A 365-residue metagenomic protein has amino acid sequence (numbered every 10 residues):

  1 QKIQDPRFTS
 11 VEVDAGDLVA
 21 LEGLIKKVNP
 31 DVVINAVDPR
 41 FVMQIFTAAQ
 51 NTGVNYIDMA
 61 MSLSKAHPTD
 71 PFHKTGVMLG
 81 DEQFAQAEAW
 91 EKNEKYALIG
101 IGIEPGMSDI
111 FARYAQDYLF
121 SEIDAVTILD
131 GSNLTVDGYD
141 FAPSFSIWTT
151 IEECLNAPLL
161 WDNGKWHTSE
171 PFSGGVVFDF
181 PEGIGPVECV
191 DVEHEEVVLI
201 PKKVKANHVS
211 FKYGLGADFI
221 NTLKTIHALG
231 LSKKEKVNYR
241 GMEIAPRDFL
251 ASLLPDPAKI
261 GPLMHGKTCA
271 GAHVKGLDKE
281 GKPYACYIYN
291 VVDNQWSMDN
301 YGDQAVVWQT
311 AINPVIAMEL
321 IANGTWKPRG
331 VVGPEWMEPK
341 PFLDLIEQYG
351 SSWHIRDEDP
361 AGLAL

Functional and structural regions predicted by a protein language model:
K2-F8: Short, conserved SAM-binding/catalytic segment of Class I S-adenosyl-L-methionine-dependent methyltransferases
E12-N29, V37, F41: Conserved Rossmann-fold cofactor-binding substructure of NAD(P)-dependent oxidoreductases
I25, D31-A36, A49, Y56-D58: N-terminal Rossmann-like NAD(P) cofactor-binding module of classical short-chain dehydrogenase/reductase
A60-K95: Rossmann-fold NAD(P)-binding glycine/threonine-rich loop
E82-N133: Adenosine-phosphate binding glycine-rich loop
D117-L365: C-terminal catalytic/substrate-binding lobe primarily of soluble NAD(P)-dependent oxidoreductases
